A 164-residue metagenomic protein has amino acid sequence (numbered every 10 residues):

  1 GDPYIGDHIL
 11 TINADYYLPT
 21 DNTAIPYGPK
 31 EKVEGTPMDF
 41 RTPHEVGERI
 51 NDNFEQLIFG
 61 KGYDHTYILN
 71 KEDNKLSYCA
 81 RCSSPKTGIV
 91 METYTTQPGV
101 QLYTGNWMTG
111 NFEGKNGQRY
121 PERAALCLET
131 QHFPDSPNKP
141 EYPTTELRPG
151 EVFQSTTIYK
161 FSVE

Functional and structural regions predicted by a protein language model:
G1-E164: An exposed, glycine/acidic-rich loop-and-rim segment of catalytic or binding clefts
